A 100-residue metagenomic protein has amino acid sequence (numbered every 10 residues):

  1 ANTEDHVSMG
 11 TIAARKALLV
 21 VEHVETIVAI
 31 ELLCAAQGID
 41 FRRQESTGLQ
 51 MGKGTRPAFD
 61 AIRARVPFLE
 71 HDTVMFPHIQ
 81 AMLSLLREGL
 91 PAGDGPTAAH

Functional and structural regions predicted by a protein language model:
A1-H100: C-terminal auxiliary extensions adjacent to catalytic cores
